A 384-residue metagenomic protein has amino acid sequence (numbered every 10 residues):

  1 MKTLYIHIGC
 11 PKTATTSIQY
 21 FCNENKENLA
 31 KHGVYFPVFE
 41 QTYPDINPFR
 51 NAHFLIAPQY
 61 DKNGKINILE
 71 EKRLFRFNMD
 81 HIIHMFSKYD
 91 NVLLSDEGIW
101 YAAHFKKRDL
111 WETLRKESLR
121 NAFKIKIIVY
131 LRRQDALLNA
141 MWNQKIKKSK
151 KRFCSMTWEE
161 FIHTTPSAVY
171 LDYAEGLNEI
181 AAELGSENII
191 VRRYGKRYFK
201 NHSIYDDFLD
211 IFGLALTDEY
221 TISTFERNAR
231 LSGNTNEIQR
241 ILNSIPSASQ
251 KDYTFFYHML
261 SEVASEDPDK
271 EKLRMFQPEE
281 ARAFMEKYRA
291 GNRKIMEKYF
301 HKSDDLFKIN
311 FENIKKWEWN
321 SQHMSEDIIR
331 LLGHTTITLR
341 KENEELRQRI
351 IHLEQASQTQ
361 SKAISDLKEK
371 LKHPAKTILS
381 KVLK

Functional and structural regions predicted by a protein language model:
M1-Q358, K362-S365, K372, K376-L383: Anion-recognition interface
